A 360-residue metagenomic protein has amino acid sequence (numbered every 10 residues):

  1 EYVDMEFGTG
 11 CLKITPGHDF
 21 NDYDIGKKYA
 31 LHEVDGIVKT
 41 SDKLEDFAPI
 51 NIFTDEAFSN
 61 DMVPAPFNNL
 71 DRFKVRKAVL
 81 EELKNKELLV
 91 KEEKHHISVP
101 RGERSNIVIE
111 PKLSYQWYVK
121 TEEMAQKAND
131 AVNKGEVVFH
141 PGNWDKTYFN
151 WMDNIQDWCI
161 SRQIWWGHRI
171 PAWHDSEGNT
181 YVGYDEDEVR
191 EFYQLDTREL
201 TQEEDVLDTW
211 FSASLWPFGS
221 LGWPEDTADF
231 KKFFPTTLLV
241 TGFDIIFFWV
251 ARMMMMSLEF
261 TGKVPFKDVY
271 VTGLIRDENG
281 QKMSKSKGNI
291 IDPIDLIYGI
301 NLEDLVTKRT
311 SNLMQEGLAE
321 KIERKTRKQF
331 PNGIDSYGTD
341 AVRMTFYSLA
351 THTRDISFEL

Functional and structural regions predicted by a protein language model:
Y2-S176, F243-I245, Q281, P293-L360: Residue patterns forming the tRNA-binding/recognition surfaces of aminoacyl-tRNA synthetases and related DALR
N21-K27, R252-F260: Alpha-helical support elements that line or immediately flank enzyme active sites and cofactor-binding pockets
W151-F211, L215: Gly/Pro-rich turn-and-neighbor structural signature
I155, W210-S214, M254, V269 (+1 more regions): Short alpha-helical scaffolding segments that buttress acidic/His motifs in well-ordered protein cores
R169, P265-L274: Long, charged, glycine-rich C-terminal linkers/tails
E204-F234: Active-site-adjacent "gating/activation" loops or surface patches in catalytic cores
V206-L207, F233-D244, P331: A short glycine/serine-rich beta->alpha loop
D277-S286: Flexible lysine-rich "adenylation lid" loop at the C-terminal edge of ANL adenylation domains
